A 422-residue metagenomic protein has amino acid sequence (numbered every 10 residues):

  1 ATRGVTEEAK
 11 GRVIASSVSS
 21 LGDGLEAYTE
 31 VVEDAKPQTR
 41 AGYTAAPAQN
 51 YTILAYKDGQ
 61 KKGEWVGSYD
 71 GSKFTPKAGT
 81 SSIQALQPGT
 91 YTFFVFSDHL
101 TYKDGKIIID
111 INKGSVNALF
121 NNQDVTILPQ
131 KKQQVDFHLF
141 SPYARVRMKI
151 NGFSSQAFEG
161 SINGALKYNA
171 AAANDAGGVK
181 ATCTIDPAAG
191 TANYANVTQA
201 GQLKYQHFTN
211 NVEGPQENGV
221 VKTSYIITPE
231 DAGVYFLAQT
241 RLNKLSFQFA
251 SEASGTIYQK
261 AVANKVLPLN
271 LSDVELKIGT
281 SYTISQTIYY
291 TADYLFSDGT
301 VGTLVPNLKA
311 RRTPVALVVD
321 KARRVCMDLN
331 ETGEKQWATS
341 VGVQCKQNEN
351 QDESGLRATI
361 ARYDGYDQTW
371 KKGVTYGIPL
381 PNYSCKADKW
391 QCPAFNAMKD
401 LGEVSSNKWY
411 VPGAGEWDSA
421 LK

Functional and structural regions predicted by a protein language model:
A1-F296, R312-V315, V343-N348, E353-K371 (+1 more regions): Sec-type signal peptide cleavage vicinity
G42-A48, W390-P393, W409: Glycine-rich, flexible loop segments associated with nucleotide phosphate handling
K61, Q156-F158, D320-K321, V404-S406: Short, solvent-exposed loop/turn segments that connect beta-strands within catalytic domains and beta-strand-rich
Q84-L86, E403-S406: Short, low-complexity cationic-aromatic patches
L100, E331-E334, G415-K422: Acidic glycine-/aspartate-rich tracts in secreted/extracellular proteins
F140, K386-W390, W409-P412: Extracytoplasmic/periplasmic, Sec-exported soluble proteins
M148, N407-L421: Beta-edge loop/turn motif
T283-S405: Extracellular adhesion/carbohydrate-recognition regions
